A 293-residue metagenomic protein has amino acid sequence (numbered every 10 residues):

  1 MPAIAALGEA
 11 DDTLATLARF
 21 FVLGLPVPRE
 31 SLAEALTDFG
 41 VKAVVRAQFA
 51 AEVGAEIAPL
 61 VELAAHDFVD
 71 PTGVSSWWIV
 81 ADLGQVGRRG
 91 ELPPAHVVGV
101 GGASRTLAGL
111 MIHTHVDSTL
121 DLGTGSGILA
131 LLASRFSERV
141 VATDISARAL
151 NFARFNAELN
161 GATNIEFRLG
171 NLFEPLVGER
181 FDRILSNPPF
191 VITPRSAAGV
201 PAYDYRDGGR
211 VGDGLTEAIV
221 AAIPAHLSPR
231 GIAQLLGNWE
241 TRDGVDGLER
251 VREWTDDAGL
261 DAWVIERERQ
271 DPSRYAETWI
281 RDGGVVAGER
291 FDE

Functional and structural regions predicted by a protein language model:
M1-V45: A short N-terminal interaction module
P28-V98: Non-catalytic substrate-recognition/targeting regions of SAM-dependent transferases
L32, L107, N187, I219: Residue-level signal for inorganic ion chemistry
P93, G101-S186, I192, E240: Conserved SAM/SAH cofactor-binding pocket of Class I
A147-R148, S186-A218: Mobile active-site "lid"/loop adjacent to the S-adenosyl-L-methionine
V191-P194, T241-D246, D271-R274: Flexible loop/turn segments at secondary-structure boundaries
V211-I265: Conserved Class I SAM-dependent methyltransferase catalytic core
D261-W263, R267-E293: Rossmann-like AdoMet/SAM-dependent catalytic core
